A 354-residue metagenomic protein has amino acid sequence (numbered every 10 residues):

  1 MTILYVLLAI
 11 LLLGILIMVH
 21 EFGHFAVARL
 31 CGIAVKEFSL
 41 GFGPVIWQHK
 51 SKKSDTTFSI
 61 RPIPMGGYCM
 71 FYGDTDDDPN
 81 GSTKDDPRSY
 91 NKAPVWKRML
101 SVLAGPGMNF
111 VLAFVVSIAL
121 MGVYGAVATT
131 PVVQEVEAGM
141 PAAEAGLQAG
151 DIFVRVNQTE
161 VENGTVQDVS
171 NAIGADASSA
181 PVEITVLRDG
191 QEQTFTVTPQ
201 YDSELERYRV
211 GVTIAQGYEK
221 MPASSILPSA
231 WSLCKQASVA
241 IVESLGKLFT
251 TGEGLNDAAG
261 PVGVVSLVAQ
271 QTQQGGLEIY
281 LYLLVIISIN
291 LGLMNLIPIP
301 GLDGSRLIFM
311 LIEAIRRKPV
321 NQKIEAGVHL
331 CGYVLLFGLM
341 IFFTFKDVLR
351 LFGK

Functional and structural regions predicted by a protein language model:
M1-A9: Feature marks short, highly hydrophobic, charge-poor N-terminal signal-anchor/signal peptide-like helices that anchor
H20, I60, G105, N295 (+2 more regions): Divalent metal-coordination and catalytic microenvironments
R29-A113, Y218-M221, S225, M310 (+2 more regions): Membrane-embedded helix-turn/re-entrant segments that form the catalytic/gating core of multi-pass membrane enzymes
A34, T129, D257-G260, I297-M310: Juxtamembrane/interfacial segments flanking transmembrane helices
P79-W96, S101-A104, M108-A258, V262-V265: PDZ peptide-recognition modules
K247-T251, T272, I287-L302: Transmembrane alpha-helix interface/packing and boundary motifs in multi-pass membrane proteins, characterized by
R317-V334: Interfacial loop-to-transmembrane junctions
F342-K354: Juxtamembrane boundary at the C-terminal end of a transmembrane helix
